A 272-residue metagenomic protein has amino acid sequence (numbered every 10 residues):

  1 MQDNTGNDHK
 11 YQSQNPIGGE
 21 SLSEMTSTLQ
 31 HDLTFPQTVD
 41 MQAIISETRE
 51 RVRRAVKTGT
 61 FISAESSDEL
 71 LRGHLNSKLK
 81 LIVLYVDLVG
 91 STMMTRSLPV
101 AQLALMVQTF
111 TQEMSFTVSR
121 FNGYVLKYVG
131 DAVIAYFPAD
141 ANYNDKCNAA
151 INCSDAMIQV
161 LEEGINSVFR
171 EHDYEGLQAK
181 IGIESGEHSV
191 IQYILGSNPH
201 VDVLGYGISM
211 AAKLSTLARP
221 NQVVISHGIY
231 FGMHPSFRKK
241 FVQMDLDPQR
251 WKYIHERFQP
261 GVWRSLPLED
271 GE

Functional and structural regions predicted by a protein language model:
M1-S67, P220-E272: Intrinsically disordered, glycine/charged-rich C-terminal tails and inter-domain linkers that flank nucleotidyl cyclase
E69-A149: Catalytic NTP-binding/metal-coordinating core of nucleotidyl cyclase/transferase enzymes
M106, G205-Y206: Short, glycine/acidic-rich beta->alpha junctions
V107-M114, S154-E162: Short, hydrophobic/amphipathic alpha-helical packing segments that form internal helix faces or helix-helix interfaces
F121-K146, I165-L204: Catalytic core of nucleotidyl cyclases, primarily class III adenylyl/guanylyl cyclases
E184, Y206-F231: Catalytic/regulatory signature loops of cyclic-dinucleotide turnover enzymes and related class III nucleotidyl cyclases
